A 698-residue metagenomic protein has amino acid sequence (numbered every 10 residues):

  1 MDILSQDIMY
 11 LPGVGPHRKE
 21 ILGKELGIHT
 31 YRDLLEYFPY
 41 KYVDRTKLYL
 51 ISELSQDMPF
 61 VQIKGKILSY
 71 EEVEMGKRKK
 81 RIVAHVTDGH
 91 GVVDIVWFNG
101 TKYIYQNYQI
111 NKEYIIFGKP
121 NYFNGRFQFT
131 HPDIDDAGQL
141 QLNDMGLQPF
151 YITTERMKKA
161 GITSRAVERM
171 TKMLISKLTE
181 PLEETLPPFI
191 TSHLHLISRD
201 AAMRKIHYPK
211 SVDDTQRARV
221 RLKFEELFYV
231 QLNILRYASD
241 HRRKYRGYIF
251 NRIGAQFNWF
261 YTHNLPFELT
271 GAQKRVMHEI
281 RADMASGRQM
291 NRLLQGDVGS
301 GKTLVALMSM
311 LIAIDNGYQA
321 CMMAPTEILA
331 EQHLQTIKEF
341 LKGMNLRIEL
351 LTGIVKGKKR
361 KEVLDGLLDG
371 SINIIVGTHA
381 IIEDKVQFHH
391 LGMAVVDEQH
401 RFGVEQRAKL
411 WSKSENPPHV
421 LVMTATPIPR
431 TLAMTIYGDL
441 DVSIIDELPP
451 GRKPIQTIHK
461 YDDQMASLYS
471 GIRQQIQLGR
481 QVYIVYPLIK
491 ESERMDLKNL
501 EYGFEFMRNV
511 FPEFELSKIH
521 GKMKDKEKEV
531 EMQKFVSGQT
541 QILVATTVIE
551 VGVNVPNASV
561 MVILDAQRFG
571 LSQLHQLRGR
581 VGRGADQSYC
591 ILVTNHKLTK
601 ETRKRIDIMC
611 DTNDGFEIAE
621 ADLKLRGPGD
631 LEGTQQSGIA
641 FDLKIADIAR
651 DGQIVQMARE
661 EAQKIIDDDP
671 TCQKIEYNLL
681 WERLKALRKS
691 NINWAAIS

Functional and structural regions predicted by a protein language model:
M1-P12, K24, V230, D240: Long, highly charged, low-complexity intrinsically disordered interaction regions that mediate electrostatic DNA/RNA
Y37-I67: OB-fold nucleic-acid-binding modules
Q62, I115-F117, Y483: Hydrophobic beta-strand signal
V73-N264, D668: Upstream accessory/linker segments immediately N-terminal to the RecA-like ATPase cores of bacterial MutS and a subset
A202, Q216, V220-Q295, S300-Q319 (+4 more regions): ASCE RecA-like P-loop NTPase motor cores that couple ATP hydrolysis to mechanical translocation on nucleic acids
R275-H278, Q289-D607, T671: Inter-lobe coupling/hinge segments of SF2-like helicase ATPases
M532-I542, I549-P556, M561-L564, G579 (+3 more regions): Accessory helical-bundle/CTD segments and flexible terminal tails appended to RecA-like ATPase motors
